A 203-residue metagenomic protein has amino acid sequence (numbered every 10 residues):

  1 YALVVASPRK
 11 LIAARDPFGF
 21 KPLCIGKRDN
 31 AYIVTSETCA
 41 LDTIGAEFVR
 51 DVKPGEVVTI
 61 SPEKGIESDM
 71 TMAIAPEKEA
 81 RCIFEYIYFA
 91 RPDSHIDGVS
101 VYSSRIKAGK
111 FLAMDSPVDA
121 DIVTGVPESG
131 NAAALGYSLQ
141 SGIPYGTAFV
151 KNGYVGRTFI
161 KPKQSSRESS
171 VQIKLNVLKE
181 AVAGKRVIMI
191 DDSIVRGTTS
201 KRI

Functional and structural regions predicted by a protein language model:
Y1-G130, S138-L178: N-terminal segments that mediate ammonia production and transfer in glutamine-dependent amidotransferase systems
G130-N131, S200: Generic non-transmembrane alpha-helix signal with a bias for helix starts/N-cap capping motifs
S170-I203: PRPP/pyrophosphate-binding module of the type I phosphoribosyltransferase fold
